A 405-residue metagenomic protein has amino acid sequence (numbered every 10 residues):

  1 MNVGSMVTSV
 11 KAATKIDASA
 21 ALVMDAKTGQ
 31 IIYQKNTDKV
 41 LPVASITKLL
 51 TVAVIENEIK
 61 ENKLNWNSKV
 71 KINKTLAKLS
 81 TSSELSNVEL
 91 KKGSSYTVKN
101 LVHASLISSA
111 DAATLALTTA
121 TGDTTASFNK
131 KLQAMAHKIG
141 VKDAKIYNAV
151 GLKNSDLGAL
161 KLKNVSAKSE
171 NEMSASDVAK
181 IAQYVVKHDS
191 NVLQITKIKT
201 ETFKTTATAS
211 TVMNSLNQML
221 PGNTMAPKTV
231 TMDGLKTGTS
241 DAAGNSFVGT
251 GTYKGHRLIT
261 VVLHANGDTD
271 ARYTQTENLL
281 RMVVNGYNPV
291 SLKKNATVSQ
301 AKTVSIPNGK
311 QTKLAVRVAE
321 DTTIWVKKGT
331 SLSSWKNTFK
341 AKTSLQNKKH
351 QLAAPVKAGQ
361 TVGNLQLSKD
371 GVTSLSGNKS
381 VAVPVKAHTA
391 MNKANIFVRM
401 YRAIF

Functional and structural regions predicted by a protein language model:
M1-V10, F405: Sec-dependent N-terminal signal peptides of Gram-positive bacterial secreted proteins and lipoproteins
N2, K11, K60-N62, D241 (+2 more regions): Generic marker of residues within folded, mature protein domains
V7-S176, V186-D189: Active-site-adjacent loops and short helices of periplasmic peptidoglycan-processing enzymes
E170-N171, D177, A182-F405: Domain-terminus/edge residues, biased toward the C-terminal soluble/receptor-binding domains of extracytoplasmic
